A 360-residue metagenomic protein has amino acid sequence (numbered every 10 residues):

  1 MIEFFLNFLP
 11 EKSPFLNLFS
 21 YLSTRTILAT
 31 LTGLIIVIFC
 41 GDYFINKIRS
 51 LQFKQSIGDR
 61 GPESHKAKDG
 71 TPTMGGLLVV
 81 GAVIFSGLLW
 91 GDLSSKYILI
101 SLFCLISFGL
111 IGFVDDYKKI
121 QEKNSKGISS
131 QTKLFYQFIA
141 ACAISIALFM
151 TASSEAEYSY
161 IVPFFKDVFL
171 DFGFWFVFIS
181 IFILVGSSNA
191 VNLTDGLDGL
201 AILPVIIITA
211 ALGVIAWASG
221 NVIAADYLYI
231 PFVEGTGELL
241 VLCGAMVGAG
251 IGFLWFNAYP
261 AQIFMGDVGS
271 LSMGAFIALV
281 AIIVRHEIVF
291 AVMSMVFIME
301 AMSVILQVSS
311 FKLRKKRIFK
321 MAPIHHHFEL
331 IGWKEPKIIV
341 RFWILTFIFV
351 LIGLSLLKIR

Functional and structural regions predicted by a protein language model:
I2-Y43, V83-L110, I144-T151, A156-Y160 (+3 more regions): Alpha-helical transmembrane segments
D42-R60: Membrane-interface helix-loop junction between the first two transmembrane segments
I57-T71, S125-Y136, H325, L330: Juxtamembrane helix-capping/reentrant segments at transmembrane boundaries
I57-T73, Y97, G213, I223-Y227: Alpha-helical transmembrane segments and immediately membrane-proximal extracytoplasmic
K68-V80, T132-A140, E335-L345: Select subsegments of transmembrane alpha-helices in polytopic membrane proteins, especially boundary-proximal
S94-L102, Q121-Y136: Membrane-interfacial loop-to-helix junctions in multi-pass inner-membrane proteins
K119-S129, V162-L170: Membrane interface segments of multi-pass transport proteins and intramembrane proteases
